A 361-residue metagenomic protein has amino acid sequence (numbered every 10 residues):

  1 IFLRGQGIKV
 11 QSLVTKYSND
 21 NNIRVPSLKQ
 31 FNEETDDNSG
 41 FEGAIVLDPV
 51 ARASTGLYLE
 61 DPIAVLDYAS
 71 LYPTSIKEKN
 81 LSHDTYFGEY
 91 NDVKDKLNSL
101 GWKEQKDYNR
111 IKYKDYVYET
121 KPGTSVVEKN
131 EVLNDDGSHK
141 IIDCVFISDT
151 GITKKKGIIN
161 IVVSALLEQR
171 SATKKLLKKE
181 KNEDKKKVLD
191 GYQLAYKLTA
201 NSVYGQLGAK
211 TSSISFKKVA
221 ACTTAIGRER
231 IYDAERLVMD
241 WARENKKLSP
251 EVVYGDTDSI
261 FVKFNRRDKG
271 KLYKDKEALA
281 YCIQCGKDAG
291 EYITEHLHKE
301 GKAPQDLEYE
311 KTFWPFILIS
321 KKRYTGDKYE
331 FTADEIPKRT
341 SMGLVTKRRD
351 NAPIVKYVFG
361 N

Functional and structural regions predicted by a protein language model:
I1-N80, F87-Y90, L100, K185-D233 (+4 more regions): Common nucleic-acid-contacting/processivity interface regions adjacent to the catalytic cores of nucleic-acid enzymes
T35-L59, I63, S70, T74 (+8 more regions): Extended, highly charged clamp/arch subdomains and adjacent linkers that form or line substrate-binding channels
E89-V117: Compact, glycine/acidic-enriched structural inserts
V126, L133-S212: Active-site cores of enzymes that catalyze phosphoryl transfer or operate on phosphate-rich substrates
R230-N245, D288-E300: Generic non-transmembrane alpha-helical segments
A242-V253, G301-E310: Short beta-strand elements
F261-N361: C-terminal polymerase-core module
